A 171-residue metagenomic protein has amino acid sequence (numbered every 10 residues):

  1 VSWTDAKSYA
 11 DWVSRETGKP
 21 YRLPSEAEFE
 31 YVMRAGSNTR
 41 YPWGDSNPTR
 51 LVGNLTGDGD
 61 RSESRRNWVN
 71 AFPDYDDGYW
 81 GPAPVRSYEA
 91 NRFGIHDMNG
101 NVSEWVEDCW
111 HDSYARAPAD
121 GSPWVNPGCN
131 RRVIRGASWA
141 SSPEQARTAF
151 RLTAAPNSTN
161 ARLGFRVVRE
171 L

Functional and structural regions predicted by a protein language model:
V1-L152, T159: Functional-site microenvironments in short loops/helix caps that host divalent-cation chemistry
N160-L171: Short, structured beta-strand segments at or near domain termini in extracellular proteins/domains
